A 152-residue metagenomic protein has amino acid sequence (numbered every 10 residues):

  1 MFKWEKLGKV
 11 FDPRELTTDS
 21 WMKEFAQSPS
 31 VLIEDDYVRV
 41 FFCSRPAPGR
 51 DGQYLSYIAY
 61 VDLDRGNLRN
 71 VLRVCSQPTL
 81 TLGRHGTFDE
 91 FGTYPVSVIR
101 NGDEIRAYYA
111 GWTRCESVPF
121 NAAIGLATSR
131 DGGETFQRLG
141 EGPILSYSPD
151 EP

Functional and structural regions predicted by a protein language model:
M1-I33, N67-I99, E134-P152: Surface loop/turn signatures of beta-propeller and other carbohydrate-active proteins
E24, Q53, F91, P119-A122: Membrane-spanning beta-strands of outer-membrane beta-barrel proteins
P29-G49, P95-V118, I144: Hydrophobic core segments of beta-strands in well-ordered, beta-rich domains
F42-A47, Y57-A59, C75-Q77: Glycine-/proline-rich flexible loop or hinge segments
A47-D51, R69-N70, F88, E116: Short active-site-adjacent helix-start/loop capping segments
S56-N67, A122-G132: Beta-propeller blade signature
Y57, S76, F91-P95, I105 (+1 more regions): Generic internal hydrophobic packing segments that stabilize the cores of diverse globular domains
A107-P152: Hydrophobic alpha-helical segments and helix pairs
